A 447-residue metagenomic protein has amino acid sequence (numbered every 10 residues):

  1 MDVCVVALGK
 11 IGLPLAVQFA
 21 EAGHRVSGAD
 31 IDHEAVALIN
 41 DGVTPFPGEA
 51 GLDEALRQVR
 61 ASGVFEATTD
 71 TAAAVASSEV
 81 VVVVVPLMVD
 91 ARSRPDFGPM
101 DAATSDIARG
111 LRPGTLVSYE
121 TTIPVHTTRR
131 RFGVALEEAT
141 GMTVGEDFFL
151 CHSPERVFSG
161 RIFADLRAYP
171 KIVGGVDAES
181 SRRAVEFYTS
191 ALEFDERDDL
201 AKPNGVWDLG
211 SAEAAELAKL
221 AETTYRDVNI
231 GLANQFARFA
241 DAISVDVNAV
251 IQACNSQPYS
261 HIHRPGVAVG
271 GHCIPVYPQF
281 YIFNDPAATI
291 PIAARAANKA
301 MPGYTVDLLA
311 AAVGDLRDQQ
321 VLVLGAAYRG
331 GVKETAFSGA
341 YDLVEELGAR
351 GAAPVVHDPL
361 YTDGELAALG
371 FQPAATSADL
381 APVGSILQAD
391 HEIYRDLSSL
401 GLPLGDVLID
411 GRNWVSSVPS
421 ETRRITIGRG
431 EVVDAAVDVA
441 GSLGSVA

Functional and structural regions predicted by a protein language model:
M1-A447: Structural/interface elements that position substrates and couple domains in central-metabolism enzymes
